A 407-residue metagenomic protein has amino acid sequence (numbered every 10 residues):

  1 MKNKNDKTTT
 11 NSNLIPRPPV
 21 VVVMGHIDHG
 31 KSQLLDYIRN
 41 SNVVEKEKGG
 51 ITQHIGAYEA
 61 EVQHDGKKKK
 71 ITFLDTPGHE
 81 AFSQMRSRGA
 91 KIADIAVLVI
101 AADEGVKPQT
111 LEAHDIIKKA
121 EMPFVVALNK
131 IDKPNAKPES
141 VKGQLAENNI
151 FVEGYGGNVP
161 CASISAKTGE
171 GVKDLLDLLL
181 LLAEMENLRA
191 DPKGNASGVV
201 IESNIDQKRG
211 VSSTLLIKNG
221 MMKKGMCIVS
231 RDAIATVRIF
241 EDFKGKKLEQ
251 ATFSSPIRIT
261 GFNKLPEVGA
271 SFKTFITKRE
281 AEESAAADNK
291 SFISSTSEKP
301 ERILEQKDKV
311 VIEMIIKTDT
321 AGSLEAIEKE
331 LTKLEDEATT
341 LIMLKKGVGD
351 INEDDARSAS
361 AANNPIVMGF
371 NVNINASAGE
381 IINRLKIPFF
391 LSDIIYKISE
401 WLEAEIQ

Functional and structural regions predicted by a protein language model:
M1-T76, E80-Q84, P108, A136-K167 (+4 more regions): P-loop NTPase nucleotide-binding/switch module
K2-K7, K119, Q207-Q407: C-terminal effector/interaction modules appended to NTPase cores
I51, V97, I117, L175 (+1 more regions): Conserved RecA-like P-loop NTPase ATPase core
K70, E80, K91-L111, A120-E139 (+2 more regions): Conserved Switch II/interswitch segment of TRAFAC-class P-loop GTPases
P77, I100-A102, L128-K130, K167 (+2 more regions): A short beta-strand-to-loop transition that corresponds to the Sensor-1 phosphate-sensing loop of AAA+ P-loop ATPases
A90-K91, G369: Buried, small/hydrophobic-residue-enriched core segments of structured protein domains
D132-K193, I201, T340-G347, N352-I398: Canonical P-loop GTPase G-domain recognition
